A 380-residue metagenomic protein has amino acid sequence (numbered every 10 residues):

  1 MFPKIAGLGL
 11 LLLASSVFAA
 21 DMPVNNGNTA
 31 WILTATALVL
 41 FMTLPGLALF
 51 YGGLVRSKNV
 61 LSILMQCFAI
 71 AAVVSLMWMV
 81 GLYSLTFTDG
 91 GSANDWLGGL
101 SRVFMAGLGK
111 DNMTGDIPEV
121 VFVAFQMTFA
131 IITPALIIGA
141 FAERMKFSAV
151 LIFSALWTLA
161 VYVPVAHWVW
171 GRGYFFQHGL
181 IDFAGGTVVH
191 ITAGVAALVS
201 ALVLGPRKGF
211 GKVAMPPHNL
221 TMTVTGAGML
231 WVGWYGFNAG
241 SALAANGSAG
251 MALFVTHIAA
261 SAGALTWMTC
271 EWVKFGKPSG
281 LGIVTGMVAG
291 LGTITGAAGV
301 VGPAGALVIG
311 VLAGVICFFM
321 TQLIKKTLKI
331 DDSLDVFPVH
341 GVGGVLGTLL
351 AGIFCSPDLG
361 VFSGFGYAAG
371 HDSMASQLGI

Functional and structural regions predicted by a protein language model:
M1-A20: N-terminal secretory/membrane targeting signals
F18-I380: Glycine- and aromatic-enriched membrane alpha-helices
